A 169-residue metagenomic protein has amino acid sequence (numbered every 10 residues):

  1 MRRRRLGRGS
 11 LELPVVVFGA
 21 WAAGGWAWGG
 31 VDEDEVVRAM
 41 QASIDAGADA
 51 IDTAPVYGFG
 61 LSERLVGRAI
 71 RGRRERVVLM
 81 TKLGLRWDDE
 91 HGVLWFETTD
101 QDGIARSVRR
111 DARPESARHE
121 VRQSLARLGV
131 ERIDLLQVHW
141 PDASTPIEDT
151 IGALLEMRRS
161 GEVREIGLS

Functional and structural regions predicted by a protein language model:
M1-D89, R159: N-terminal binding-site loop/beta-alpha segment at the start of enzyme catalytic domains that lines or forms
V93-S169: Glycine/proline-rich, positively charged, aromatic-decorated active-site loop/lid region on the catalytic face
